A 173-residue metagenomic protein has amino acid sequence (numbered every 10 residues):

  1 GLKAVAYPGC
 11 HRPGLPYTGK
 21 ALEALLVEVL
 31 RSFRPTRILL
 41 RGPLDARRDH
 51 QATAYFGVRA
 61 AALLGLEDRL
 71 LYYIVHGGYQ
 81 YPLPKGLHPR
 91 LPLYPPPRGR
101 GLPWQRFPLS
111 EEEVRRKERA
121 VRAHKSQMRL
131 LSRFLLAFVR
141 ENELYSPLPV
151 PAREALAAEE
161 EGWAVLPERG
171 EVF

Functional and structural regions predicted by a protein language model:
G1-F173: Metal-dependent de-N-acetylase/amidase catalytic core
